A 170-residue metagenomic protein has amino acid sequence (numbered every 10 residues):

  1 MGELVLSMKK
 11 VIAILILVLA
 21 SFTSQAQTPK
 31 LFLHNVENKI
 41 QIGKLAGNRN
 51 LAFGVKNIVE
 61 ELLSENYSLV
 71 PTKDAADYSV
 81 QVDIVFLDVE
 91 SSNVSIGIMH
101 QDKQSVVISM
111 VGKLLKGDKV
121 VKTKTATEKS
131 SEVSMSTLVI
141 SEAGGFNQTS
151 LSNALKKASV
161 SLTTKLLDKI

Functional and structural regions predicted by a protein language model:
G2-L4, V11, L15-S68, A126-T127 (+1 more regions): A structural "domain/chain start" motif
K10-V11, G117: N-terminal cationic leader/targeting segments used for protein routing and processing
A13, P71, M99-Q101: Residues embedded in well-ordered secondary-structure elements
A26-Q27, M110-T127, K156-I170: Short secondary-structure transition/capping segments
N48, A52, A143-I170: Compositionally biased, intrinsically disordered linkers/stalks adjacent to structured regions
Y67-D77: Short acidic low-complexity segments
A76-T127, S131-G145: Surface-exposed short loop/turn segments
